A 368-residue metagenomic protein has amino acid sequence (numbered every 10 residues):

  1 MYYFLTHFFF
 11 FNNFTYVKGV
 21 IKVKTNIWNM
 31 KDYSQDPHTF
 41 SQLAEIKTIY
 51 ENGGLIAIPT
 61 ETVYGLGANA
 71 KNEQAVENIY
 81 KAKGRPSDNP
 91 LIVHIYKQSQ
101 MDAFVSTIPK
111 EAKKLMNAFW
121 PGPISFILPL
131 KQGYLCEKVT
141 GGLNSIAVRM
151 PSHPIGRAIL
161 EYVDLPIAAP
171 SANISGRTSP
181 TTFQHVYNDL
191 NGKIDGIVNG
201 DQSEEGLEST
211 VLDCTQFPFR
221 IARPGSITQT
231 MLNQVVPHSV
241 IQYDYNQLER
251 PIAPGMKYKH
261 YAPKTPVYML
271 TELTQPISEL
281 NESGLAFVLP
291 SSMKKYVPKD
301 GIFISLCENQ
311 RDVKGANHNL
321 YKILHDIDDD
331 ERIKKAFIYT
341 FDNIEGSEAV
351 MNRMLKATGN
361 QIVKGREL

Functional and structural regions predicted by a protein language model:
Y3-K22: Short, Lys/Arg-enriched N-terminal segments with co-localized hydrophobic residues within the first ~10-30 amino acids
I21-L368: Active-site-adjacent structural elements in enzyme catalytic cores
